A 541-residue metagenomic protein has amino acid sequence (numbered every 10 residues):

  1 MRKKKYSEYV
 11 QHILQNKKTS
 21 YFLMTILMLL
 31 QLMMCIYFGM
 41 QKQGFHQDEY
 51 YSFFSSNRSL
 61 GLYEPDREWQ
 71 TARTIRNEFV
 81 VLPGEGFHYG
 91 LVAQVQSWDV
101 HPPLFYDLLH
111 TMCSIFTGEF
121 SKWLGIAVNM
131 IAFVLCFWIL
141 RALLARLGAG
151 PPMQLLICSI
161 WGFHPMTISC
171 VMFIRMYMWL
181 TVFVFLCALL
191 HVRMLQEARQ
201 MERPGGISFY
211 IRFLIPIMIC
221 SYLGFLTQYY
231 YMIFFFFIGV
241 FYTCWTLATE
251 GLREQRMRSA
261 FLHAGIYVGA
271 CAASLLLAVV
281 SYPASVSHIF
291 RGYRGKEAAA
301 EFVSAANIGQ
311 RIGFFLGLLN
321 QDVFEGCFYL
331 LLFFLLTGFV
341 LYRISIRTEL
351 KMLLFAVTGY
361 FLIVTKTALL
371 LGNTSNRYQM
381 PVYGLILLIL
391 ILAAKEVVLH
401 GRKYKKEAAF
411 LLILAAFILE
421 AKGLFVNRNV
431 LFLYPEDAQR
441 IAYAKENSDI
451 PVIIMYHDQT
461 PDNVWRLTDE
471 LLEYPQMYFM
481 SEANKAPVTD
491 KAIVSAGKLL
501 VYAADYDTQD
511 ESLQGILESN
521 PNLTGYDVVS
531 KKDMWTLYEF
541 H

Functional and structural regions predicted by a protein language model:
T19-F79, A270-S285: Transmembrane signal-anchor helices characteristic of membrane glycosylation enzymes that use polyprenol
M24-M28, I211-I215, G269-A272, A394-L424: Signature aromatic-anchored transmembrane alpha helix within multi-pass, membrane-resident enzymes that catalyze glycan
L124-G148, L186: Transmembrane-helix motifs of polytopic, lipid-linked glycan transferases
I139, S159, F163, M178-E202 (+1 more regions): Specific aromatic-rich, kink-prone transmembrane helix
I157, G205-Y229, A273: Membrane-interface alpha helices of multi-pass inner-membrane proteins
L180, I233, L369-R402: Hydrophobic/aromatic-rich transmembrane helices and adjacent perimembrane loops
M232-I233, F237, F241-G251, H263-L316 (+1 more regions): Membrane-lumen/periplasm interface segments of specific transmembrane helices in polyprenyl phosphate-linked
A416-N484: Membrane-embedded, lumen/periplasm-facing catalytic core of multi-pass transferases that use lipid-linked donors
